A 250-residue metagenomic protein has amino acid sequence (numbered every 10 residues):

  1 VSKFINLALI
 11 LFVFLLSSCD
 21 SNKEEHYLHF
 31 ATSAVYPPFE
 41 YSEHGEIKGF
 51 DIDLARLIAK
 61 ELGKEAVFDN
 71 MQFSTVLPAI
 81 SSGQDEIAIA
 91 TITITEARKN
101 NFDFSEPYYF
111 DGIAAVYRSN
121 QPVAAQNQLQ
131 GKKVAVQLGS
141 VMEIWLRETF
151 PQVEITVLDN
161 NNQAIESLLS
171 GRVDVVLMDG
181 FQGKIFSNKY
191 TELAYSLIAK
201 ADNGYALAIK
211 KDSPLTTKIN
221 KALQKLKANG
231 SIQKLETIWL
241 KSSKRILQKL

Functional and structural regions predicted by a protein language model:
L15-S18: C-terminal motif of bacterial Sec signal peptides marking the signal peptidase cleavage site
D20, I52-E61, N120-V123, N127-Q128 (+3 more regions): Extended ligand-binding regions for polar small-molecule ligands
E24, V141-L158, T191-A199, Q224-L250: Ligand-binding clefts/hinges and TM-proximal coupling segments of bilobed small-molecule sensing domains
H26-F50: Short glycine-rich His-centered loop
A34, Y109-Y117, G180, K184-Q224 (+1 more regions): Periplasmic-binding protein-like
I52, V67-P78, L138-V141, T156-S167 (+1 more regions): Short helix-initiation/N-cap motifs at beta->coil->alpha
R56, K60, E65-Q128, T191-K200: Acidic, polar ligand-binding/catalytic clefts
D111-T191, S231: Pocket-lining segment of extracytoplasmic ligand-binding domains
